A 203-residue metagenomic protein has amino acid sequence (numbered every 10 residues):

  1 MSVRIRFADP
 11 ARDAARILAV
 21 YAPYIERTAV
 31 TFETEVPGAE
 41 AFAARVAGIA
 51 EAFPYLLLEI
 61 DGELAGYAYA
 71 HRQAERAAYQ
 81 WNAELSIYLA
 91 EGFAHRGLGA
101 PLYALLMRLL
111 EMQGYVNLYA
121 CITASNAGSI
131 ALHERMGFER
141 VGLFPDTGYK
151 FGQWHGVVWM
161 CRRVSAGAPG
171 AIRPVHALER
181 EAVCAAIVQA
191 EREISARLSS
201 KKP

Functional and structural regions predicted by a protein language model:
R4-I17: A short beta-loop-alpha structural element at the N-terminal edge of CoA-dependent acyl/N-acetyltransferase catalytic
A19-V36: Helix-loop element at the rim of GNAT/NAT acetyltransferase active sites that forms part of the acceptor-substrate
T34-G92, Y103-A104, R163-V164: Acetyl-CoA-dependent GNAT
Y69, Y119-I122, E134, E139-G156 (+1 more regions): Conserved catalytic-core motifs of GNAT/GCN5-like acyltransferases
A94, A120-I130: Conserved beta-strand-loop-alpha-helix junction that forms the acyl-donor binding cleft
H95-L109, A131-R135: Conserved acetyl-CoA-binding loop-helix of GNAT-fold acetyltransferases
L110-I122: Conserved GNAT acetyl-CoA-binding A-motif
D146-P203: C-terminal "cap" of GNAT-fold acetyltransferases
